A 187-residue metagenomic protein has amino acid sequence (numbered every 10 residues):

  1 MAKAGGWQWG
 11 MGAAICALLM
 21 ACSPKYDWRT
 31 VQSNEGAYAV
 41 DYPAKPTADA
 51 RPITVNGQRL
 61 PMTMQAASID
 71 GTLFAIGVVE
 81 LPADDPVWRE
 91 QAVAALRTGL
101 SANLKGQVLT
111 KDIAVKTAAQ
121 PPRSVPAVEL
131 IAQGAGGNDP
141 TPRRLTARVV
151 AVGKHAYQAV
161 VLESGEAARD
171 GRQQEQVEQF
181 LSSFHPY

Functional and structural regions predicted by a protein language model:
M1-M11: Bacterial N-terminal signal peptides that target proteins for export
L18-A21: C-terminal motif of bacterial Sec signal peptides marking the signal peptidase cleavage site
S23-K25: Bacterial signal peptide processing site
R29-L60, M64, S68-D70: Post-signal peptide N-terminal segment of mature Sec-exported envelope proteins
K45, D49, G99, S183: Solvent-exposed, charged/polar functional surfaces in cytosolic regulatory/catalytic domains
P61-V87, A92, S101-L104, V108 (+2 more regions): Short, well-structured beta-strand
A95-L96: Acidic, Ser/Thr/Pro-rich beta/coil linker or hinge segments at domain junctions
